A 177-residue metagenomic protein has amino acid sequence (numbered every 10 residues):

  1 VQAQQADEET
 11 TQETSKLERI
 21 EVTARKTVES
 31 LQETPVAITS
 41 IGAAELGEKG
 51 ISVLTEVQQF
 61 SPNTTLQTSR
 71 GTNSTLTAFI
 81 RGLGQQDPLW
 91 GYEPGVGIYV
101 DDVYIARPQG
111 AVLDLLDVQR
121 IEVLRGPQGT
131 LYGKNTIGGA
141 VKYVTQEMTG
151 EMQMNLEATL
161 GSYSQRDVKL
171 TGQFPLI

Functional and structural regions predicted by a protein language model:
V1-I51, T55-Q59, Q173: N-terminal Sec signal peptide and the immediately downstream disordered periplasmic leader that contains the TonB box
E13-S15, Q59, N63-T77, G91-E93 (+2 more regions): Short, glycine-/polar-rich solvent-exposed loops and beta-turns at beta-strand/coil boundaries
E18-T23, A37-G42, T65, T77-R81 (+3 more regions): Soluble periplasmic/extracytoplasmic beta-strand elements of cell-envelope proteins
V28-S30, G47-E48, T65-Q67, Q86-P88 (+2 more regions): Short beta-strands and strand-coil junctions in structured, solvent-facing domains, enriched
I38, L46, V57-Q58, I121-G126 (+1 more regions): Non-catalytic regulatory/gating segments with a bias toward low-complexity or hydrophobic composition
E56, P88-L89, G95-P127: Short acidic/polar hinge/loop motifs at secondary-structure boundaries that mediate gating or recognition
G95, R107, L116-Q119, T130-I177: Outer-membrane beta-barrel translocator/receptor signature
